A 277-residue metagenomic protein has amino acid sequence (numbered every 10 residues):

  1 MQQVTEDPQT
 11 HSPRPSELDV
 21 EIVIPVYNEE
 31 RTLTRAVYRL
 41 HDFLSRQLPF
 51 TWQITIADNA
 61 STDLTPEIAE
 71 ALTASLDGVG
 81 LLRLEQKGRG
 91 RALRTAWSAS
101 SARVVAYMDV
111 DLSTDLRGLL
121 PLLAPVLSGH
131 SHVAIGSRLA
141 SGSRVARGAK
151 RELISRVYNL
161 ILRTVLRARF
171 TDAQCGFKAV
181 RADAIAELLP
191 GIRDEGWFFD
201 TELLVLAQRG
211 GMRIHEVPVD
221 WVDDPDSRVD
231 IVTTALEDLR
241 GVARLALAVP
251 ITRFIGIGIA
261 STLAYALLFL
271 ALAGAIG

Functional and structural regions predicted by a protein language model:
M1-D42: N-proximal low-complexity "stem/linker" segments adjacent to membrane-targeting elements
M1-L18, R167, G191-L270: Hydrophobic helical membrane-anchoring modules
R31-R35, D63-L72: Acidic helix N-cap motif at the loop->helix transition within catalytic regions of sugar-transfer enzymes
R39-T51: Short, acidic, metal-binding catalytic loop of nucleotide-sugar glycosyltransferases
F50-I56, P66-A99: Conserved donor nucleotide-binding strand/loop of the catalytic core
D58-P66, L112: A conserved acidic beta->alpha catalytic loop
E85-A99, V104, L116-W197, D224-V229 (+2 more regions): Acceptor/aglycone-binding surface of glycosyltransferases and processive sugar-polymer synthases
